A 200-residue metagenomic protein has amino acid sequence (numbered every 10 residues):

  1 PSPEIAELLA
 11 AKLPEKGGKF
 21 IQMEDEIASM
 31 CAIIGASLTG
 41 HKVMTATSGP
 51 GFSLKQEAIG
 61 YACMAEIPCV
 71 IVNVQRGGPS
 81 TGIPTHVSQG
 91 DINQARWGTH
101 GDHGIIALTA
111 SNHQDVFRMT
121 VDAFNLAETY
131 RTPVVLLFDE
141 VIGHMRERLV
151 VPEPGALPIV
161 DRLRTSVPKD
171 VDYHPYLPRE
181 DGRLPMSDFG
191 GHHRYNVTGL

Functional and structural regions predicted by a protein language model:
P1-H100, G104, E140: Thiamine diphosphate
L9-K12, G60-C63, V121-L126, V151-P154: Short, solvent-exposed amphipathic alpha-helical segments in soluble enzyme and RNA/protein-processing domains
C31-A32, R118, R146-E147: Short, solvent-exposed polar/charged micro-motifs at secondary-structure junctions
H41, H86, H100-H103, H113 (+3 more regions): Histidine (H) residue identity feature
V74-T81, T99-G104, A127-V134, F189-G199: A short, terminal or domain-edge coil/loop segment
H86-E140, P152, R164-P168: Conserved thiamine diphosphate
V134-L200: Conformationally flexible catalytic loops at phosphate/diphosphate-handling active centers
